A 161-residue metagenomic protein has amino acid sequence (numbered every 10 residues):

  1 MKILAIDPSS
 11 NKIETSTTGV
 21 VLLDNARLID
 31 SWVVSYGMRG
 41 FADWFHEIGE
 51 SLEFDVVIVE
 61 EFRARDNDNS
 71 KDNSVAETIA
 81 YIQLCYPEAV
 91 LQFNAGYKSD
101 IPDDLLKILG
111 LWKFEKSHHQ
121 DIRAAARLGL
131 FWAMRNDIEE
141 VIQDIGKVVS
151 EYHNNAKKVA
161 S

Functional and structural regions predicted by a protein language model:
M1-S161: Phosphate- and other anionic-substrate recognition elements at nucleic-acid/protein interfaces
